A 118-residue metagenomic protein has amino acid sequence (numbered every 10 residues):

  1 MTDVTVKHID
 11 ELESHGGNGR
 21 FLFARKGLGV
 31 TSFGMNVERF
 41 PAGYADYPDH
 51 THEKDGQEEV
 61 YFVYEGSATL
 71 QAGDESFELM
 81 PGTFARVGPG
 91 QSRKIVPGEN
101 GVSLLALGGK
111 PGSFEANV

Functional and structural regions predicted by a protein language model:
M1-G34, P41, E115-V118: A short, N-terminal "cap"/entry segment at the start of jelly-roll beta-barrel domains of the cupin/DSBH fold
G29-T31, Q71-E75, G98: Short strand-coil-strand connectors
N36-D55: Conserved short histidine dyad/triad with adjacent acidic residue
N36-E38, Y61, L105: Conserved hydrophobic/aromatic positions in well-ordered beta-strands
P48, L70-Q71, V87, R93-E99: Short beta-strand His + acidic residue motifs that chelate non-heme Fe in jelly-roll/DSBH and cupin folds
G56-T69, G73: Glycine- and acidic-residue-biased ligand/ion/polar-headgroup-sensing regions
D74-P89: Short acidic-glycine-tyrosine-enriched beta hairpin
K94-V118: Double-stranded beta-helix
